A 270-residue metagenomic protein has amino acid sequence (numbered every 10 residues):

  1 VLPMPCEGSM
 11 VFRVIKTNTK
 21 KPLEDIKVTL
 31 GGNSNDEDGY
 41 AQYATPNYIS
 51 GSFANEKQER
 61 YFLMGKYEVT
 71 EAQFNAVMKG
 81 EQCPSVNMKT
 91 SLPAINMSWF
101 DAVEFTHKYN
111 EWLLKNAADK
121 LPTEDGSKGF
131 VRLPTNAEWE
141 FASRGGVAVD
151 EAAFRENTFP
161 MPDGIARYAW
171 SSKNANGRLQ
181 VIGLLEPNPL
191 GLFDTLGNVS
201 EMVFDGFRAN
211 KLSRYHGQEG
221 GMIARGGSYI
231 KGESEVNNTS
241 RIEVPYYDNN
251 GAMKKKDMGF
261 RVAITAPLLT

Functional and structural regions predicted by a protein language model:
V1, P5, E186-N188, H216-T270: Disulfide-stabilized, aromatic/cysteine-rich ligand-recognition loop
V1-S9, V14-L23, T29, N55: Extended N-terminal export/anchoring regions of large proteins
P3, V11, S50-N55, P189-G191 (+1 more regions): Short, surface-exposed beta-strand/loop micro-motifs that present aromatic residues
G8, L23-F53, L179-L185, V236-Y247: Short, polar loop/linker segments at the starts of domains and inter-domain junctions
R13, R60-G65, L92, V131 (+3 more regions): Residue-level detector of short, conserved catalytic/binding motifs and their immediate flanks
K21-V28, E71-Q73, K211, G232-V236 (+1 more regions): Short, solvent-exposed loop/turn elements at domain surfaces
V28-T158, I264-T270: Active-site microenvironments of metalloenzymes and redox enzymes
V103-N238: Functional-site microenvironments in short loops/helix caps that host divalent-cation chemistry
